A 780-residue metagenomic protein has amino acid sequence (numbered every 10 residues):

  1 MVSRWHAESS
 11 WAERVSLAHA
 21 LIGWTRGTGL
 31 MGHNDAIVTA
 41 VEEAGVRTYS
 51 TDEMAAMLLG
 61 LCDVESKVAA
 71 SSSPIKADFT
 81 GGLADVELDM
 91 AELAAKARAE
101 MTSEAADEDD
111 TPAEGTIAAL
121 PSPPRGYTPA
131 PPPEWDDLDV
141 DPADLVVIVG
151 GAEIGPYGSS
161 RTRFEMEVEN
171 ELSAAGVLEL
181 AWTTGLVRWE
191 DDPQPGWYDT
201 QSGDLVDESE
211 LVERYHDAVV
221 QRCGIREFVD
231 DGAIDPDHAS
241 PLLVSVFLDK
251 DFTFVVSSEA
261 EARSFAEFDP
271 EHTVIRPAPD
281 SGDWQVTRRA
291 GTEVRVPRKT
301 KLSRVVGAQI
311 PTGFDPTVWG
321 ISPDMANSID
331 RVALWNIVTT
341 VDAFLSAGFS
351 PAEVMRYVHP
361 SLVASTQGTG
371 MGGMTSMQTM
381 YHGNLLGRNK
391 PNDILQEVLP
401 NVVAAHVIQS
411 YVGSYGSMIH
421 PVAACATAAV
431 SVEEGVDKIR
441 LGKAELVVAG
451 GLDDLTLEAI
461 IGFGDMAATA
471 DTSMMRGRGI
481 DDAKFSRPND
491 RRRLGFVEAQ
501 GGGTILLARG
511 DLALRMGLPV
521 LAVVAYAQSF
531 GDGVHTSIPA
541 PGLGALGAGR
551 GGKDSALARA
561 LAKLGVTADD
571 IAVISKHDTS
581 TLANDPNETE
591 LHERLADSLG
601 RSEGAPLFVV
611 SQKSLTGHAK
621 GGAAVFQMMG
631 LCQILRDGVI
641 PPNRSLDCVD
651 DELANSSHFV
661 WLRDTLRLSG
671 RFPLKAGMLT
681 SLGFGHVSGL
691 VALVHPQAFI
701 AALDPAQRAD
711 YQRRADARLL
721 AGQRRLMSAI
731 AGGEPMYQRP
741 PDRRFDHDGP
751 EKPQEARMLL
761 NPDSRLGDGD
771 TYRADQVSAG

Functional and structural regions predicted by a protein language model:
M1-E114, A118: 4′-phosphopantetheine-dependent carrier domains
M1-H6, A333-G348, P400, A404 (+5 more regions): Active-site-proximal alpha-helical scaffold in enzymes
W11-R14, S66-S71, I75, F79-D85 (+10 more regions): Flexible, low-complexity linker/loop segments at domain and module junctions
L145-G150, I154, L180, M475-V566 (+3 more regions): Condensing-enzyme catalytic core mediating Claisen C-C bond formation in acyl metabolism
E167-S322: N-terminal structural subdomain of ketosynthase/condensing enzymes
A175, W182-G185, G232, P236 (+6 more regions): Conserved catalytic cysteine-centered active-site region of acyl-thioester-dependent Claisen-condensing enzymes
F344-H359, Y411, A513-G517, A556-V573 (+1 more regions): Phosphate/pyrophosphate-binding loops at sites that engage ATP/ADP/AMP, CoA/4′-phosphopantetheine, polyphosphate
K443-L494, A527-A548, K576-P586, E603-F659 (+1 more regions): Acyl-CoA/ACP chain-elongation machinery
